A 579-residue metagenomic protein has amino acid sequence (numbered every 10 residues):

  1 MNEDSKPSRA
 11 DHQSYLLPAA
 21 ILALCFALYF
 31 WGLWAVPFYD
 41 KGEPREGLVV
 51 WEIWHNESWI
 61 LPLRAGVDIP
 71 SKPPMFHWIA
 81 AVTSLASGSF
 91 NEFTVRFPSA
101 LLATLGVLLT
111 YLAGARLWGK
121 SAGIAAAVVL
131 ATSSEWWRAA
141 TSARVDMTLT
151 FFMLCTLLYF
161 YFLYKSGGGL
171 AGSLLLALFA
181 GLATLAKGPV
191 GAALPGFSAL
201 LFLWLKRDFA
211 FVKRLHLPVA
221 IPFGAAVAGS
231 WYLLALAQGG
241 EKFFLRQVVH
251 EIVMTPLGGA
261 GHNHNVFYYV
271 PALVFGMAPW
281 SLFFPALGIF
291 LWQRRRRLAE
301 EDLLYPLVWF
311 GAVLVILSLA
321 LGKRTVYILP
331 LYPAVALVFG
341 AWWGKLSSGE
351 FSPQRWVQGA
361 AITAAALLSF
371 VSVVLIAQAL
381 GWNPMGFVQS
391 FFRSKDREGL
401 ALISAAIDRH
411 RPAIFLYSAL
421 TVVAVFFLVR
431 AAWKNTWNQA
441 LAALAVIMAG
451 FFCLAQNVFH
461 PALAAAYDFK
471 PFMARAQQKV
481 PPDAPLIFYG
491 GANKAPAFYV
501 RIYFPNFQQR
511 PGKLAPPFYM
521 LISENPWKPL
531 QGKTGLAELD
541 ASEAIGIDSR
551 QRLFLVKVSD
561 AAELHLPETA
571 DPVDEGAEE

Functional and structural regions predicted by a protein language model:
N2-D4, Y15, L174, F290-E579: Membrane-embedded architecture of ER/inner-membrane glycosylation machinery
N2-R355, L380-W382, A544, D548-R552: Membrane-integral, polyisoprenol-dependent glycosyltransferases of the GT-C/oligosaccharyltransferase superfamily
